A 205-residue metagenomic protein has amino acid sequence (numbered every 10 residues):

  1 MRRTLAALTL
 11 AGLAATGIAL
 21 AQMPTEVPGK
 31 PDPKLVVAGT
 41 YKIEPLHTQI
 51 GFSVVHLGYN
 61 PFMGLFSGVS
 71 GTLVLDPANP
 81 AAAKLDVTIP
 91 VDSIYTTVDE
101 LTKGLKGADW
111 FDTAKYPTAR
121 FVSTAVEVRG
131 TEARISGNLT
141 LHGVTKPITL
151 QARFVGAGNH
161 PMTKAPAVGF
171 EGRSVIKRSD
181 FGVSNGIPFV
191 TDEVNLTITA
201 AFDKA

Functional and structural regions predicted by a protein language model:
M1-T4: Positively charged n-region of N-terminal signal peptides that target proteins for export
A7-G17: Bacterial N-terminal signal peptides
L20-A205: Low-complexity, acidic/polar, glycine-enriched regions of mature
